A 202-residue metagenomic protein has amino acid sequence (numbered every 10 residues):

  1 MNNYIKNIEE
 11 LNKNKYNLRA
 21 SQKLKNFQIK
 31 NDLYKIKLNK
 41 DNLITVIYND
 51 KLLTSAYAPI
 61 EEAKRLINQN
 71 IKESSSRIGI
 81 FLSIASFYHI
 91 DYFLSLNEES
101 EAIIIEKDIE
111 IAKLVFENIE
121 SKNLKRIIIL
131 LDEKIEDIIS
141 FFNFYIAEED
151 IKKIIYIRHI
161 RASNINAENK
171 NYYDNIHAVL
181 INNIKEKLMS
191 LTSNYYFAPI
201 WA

Functional and structural regions predicted by a protein language model:
M1-A202: N-terminal donor/sugar-recognition subdomains of glycan-related enzymes, prototypically the membrane-proximal stem
